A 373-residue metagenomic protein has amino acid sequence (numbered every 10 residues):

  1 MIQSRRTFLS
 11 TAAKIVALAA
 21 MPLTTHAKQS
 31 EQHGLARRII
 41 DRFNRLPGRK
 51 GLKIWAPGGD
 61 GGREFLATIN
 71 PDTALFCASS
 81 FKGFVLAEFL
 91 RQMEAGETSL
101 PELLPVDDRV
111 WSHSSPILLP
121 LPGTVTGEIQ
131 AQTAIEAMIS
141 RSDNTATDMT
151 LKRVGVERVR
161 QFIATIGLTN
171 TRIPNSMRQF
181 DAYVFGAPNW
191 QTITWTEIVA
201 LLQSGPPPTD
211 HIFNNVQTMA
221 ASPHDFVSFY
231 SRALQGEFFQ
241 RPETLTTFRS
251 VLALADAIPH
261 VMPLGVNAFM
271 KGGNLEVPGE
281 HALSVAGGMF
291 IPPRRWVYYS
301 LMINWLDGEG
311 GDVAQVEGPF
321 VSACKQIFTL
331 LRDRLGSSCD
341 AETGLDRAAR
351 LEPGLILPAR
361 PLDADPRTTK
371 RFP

Functional and structural regions predicted by a protein language model:
M1-V16: N-terminal secretory signal peptides and thylakoid transit peptides that target proteins across membranes
R6-L9, Q29-R37, H211, N215-P223 (+1 more regions): Structured C-terminal helix/loop/strand segments within mature extracytoplasmic catalytic/sensor domains
T7, A17, F76, T124 (+3 more regions): Short, flexible active-site loop motifs that bind/organize anionic cofactors or intermediates
A12, V16, D108, V251-L252: A general structural motif at alpha-helix termini
K28-F185, C339, T343, L362-D365: Active-site-adjacent loops and short helices of periplasmic peptidoglycan-processing enzymes
A67, C77, R172-E243: Active-site-proximal helix/loop microenvironment of the serine DD-peptidase/beta-lactamase transpeptidase fold
